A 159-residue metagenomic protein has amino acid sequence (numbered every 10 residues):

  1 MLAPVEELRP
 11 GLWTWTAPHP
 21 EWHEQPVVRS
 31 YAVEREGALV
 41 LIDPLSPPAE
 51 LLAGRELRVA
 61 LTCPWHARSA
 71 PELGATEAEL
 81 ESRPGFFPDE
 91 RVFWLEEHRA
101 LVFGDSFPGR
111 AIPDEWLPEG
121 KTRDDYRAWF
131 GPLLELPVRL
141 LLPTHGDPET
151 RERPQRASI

Functional and structural regions predicted by a protein language model:
M1-A38: Zn-dependent metallo-beta-lactamase
P4-E6, H19, G37-L41, P84-I159: Metallo-beta-lactamase
E21-W22, P47-A49, E56, P108-R110: Short, surface-exposed beta-strand-loop junctions and turns on beta-sheet-rich folds
W22, P44-P48, C63-H66, G85-P88 (+1 more regions): Short beta->alpha connector loops
L39-L80, L140: Active-site metal-binding motif and surrounding structural segment of the metallo-beta-lactamase
